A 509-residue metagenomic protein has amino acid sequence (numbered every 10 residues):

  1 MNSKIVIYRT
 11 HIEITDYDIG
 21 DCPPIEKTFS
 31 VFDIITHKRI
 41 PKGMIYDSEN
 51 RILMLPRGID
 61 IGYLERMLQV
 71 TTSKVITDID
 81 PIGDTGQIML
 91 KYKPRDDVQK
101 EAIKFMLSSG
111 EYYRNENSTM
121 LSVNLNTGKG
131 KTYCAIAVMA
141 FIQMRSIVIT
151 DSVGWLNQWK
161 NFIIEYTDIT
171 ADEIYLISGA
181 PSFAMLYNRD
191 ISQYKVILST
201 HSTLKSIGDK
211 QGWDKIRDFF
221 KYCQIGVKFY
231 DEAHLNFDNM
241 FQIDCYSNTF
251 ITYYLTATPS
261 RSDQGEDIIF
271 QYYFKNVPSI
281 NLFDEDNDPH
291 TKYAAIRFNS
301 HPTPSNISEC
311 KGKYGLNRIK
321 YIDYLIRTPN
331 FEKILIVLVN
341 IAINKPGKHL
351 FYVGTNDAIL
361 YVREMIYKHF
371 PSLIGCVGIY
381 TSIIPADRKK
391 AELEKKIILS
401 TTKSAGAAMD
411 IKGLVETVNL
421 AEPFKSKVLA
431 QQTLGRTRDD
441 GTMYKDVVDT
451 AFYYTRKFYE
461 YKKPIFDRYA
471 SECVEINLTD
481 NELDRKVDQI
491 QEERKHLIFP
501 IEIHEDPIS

Functional and structural regions predicted by a protein language model:
Y113-V138: Walker A/P-loop
F141-Y166, T355-I359: Conserved Walker A/P-loop ATP-binding site and its immediately adjacent core in helicase/helicase-like ATPase domains
W155-A180, H369-F370: Conserved helix-turn-beta segment of the N-terminal RecA-like "Helicase ATP-binding" lobe in SF1/SF2 helicases
I191-K210, E392-A407: Conserved two-lobed SF2 helicase motor
V227, E232-T291: Post-DEXD/H (motif II) to motif III coupling segment of the RecA-like Helicase ATP-binding lobe
F274-D284, Q431, D439-H504: A conserved SF2-helicase RecA2
I280-H349: Conserved interdomain linker/interface between the two RecA-like ATPase lobes of SF2 helicase motors
S382-I465: Conserved RecA-like P-loop NTPase helicase motor core
